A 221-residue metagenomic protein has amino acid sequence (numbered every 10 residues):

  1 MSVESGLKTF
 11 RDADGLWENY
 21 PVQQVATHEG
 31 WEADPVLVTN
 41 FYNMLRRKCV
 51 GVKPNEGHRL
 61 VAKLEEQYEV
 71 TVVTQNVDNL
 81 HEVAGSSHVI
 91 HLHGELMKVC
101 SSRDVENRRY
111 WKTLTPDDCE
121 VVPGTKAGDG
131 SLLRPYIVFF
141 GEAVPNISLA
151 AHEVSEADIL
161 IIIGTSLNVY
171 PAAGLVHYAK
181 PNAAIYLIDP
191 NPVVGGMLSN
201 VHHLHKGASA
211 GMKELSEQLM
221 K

Functional and structural regions predicted by a protein language model:
M1-K221: Conserved catalytic core of sirtuin-type NAD+-dependent deacylases
